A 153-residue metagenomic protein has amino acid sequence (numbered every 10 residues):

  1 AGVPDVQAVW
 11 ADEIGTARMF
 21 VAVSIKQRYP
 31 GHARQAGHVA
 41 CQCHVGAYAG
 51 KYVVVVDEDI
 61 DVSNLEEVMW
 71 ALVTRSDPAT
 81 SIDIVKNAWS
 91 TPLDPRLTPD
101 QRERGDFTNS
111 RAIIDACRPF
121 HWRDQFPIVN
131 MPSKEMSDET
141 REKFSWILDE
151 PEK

Functional and structural regions predicted by a protein language model:
A1-K153: Charged, compositionally biased interaction regions
